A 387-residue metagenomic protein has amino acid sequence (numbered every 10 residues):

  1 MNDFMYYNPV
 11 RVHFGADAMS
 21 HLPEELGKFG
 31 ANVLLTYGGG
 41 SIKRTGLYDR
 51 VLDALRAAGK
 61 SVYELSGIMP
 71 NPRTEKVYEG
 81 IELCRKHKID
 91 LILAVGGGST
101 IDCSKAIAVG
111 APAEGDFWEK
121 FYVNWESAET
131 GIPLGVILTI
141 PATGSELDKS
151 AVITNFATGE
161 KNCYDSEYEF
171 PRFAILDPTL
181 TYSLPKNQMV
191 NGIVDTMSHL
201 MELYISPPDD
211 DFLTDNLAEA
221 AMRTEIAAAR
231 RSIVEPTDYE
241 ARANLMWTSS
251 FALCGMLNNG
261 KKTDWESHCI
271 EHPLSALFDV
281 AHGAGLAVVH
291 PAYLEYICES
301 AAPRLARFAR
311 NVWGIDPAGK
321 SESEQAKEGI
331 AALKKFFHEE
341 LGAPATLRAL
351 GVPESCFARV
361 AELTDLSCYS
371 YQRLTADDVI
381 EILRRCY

Functional and structural regions predicted by a protein language model:
M1-L91, L347: ATP/NTP phosphate-donor binding region
V10, S20, P112-N216, R307: A glycine/threonine-rich phosphate-anchoring loop and its flanking beta-alpha core in nucleotide/phosphate-binding
M19-L22, R44-L47, T74-V77, S99-K105 (+3 more regions): Short glycine/serine/threonine-rich phosphate/pyrophosphate-binding segments that cradle anionic phosphate groups
V51, I81, T100-E114, L147-D148: Short Gly/Thr/Asp-enriched flexible loops that form oxyanion-binding sites at enzyme active sites
I89-K105, T139-S145, L277-V280: Glycine/serine-rich anion-binding loops at beta->alpha junctions that coordinate negatively charged ligand groups
L203, P207-A332: Active-site segments that bind and position negatively charged phosphate/pyrophosphate groups
V312-Y387: C-terminal charged capping/lid subdomain of soluble metabolic enzymes
